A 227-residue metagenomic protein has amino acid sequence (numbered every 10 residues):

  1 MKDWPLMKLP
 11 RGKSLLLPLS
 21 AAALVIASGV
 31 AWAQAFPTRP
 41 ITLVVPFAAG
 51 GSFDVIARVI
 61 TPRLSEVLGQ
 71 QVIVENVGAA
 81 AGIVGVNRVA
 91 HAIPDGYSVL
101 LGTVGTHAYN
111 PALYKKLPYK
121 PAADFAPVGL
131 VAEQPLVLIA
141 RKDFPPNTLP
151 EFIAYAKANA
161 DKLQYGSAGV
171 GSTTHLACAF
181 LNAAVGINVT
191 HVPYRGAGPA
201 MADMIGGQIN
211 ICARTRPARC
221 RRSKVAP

Functional and structural regions predicted by a protein language model:
G29-A33: Sec/Tat signal peptide C-region and signal peptidase I cleavage site
R39-A48, V72-I73, S98, A126 (+1 more regions): Short, well-ordered beta-strand elements
L43-I56, A80, S167-S172: Extracytoplasmic "Venus flytrap"
V77-G85, Q134, G169, V192-A202 (+1 more regions): Short helix-initiation/N-cap motifs at beta->coil->alpha
V84-P94, F180, A184, G198-Q208 (+1 more regions): Short helices/loops that flank or line small-molecule/ion binding pockets
H91-Y97, V104, A112-P199: Hinge/capping helix and adjacent helix->loop/strand transition within the periplasmic-binding protein
G96-G102, N210-R214: Paired acidic/hydrophobic, glycine-rich loop segments that form the ligand-binding mouth/hinge of periplasmic-binding
H107-K116, H175, N182-A184, I211-P227: A ligand-binding cleft/hinge motif common to bilobed small-molecule-binding domains
